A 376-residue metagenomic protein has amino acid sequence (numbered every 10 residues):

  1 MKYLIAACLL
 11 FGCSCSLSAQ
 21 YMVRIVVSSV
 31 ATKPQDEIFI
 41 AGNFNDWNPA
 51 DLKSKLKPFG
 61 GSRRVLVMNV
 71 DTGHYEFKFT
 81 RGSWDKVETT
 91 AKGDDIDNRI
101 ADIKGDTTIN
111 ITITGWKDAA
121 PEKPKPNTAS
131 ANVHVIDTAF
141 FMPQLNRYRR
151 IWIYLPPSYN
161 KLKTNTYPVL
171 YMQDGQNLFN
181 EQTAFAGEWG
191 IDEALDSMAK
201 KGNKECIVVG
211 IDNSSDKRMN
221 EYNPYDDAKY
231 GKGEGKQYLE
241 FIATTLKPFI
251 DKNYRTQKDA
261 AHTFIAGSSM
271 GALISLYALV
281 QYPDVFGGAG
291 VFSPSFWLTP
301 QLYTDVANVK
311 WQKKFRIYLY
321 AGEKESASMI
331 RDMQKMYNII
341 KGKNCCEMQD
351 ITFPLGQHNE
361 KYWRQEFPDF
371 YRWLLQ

Functional and structural regions predicted by a protein language model:
M1-V23, L319: Bacterial Sec-dependent N-terminal signal peptides
Y21-M22, S29-T72, G82-K104, D137: Aromatic-rich carbohydrate-binding modules that target alpha-glucans
D95-T166: A domain-start/cap signature at the N-terminus of enzymes
N160, E221-S268: Gly/Ser-rich "nucleophile elbow"/oxyanion-hole loop immediately N-terminal to the catalytic nucleophile in hydrolases
T164-N177: Short beta-strand element of the alpha/beta-hydrolase
Q176-E240: Active-site machinery of serine-nucleophile hydrolases
K252, D259-W311: Primarily recognizes the serine-hydrolase "nucleophile elbow" in alpha/beta-hydrolase and SGNH/GDSL folds
Y320, E325-Q376: C-terminal catalytic histidine-bearing segment of alpha/beta-hydrolase fold enzymes
